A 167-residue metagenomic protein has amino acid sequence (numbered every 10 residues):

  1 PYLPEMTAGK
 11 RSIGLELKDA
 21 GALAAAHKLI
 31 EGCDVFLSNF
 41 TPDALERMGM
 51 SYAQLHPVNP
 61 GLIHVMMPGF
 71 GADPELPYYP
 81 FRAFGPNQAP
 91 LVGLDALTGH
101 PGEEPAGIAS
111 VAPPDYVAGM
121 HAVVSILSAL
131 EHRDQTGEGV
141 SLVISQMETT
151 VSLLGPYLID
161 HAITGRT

Functional and structural regions predicted by a protein language model:
P1-P57: A structured beta-alpha segment of the ubiquitous adenosine-cofactor-binding alpha/beta core
T7, V65-M67, S145-Q146: Short beta-strand segments
I13, I63-V65, L142: Hydrophobic/aromatic beta-strand patches that form the interior of the parallel beta-sheet core in alpha/beta enzyme
G14, E75, P114: Conserved short-loop catalytic and cofactor-binding motifs
D19, S38-G99: N-terminal Rossmann-like NAD(P) cofactor-binding subdomain of oxidoreductases, focused on the glycine-rich
L29-G32, N39, L55-M66, S152-T167: Acyl-CoA thioester-binding alpha/beta core of soluble enzymes
A89-T167: Acidic, glycine-rich segments within the central catalytic cores of soluble metabolic enzymes that bind/position
